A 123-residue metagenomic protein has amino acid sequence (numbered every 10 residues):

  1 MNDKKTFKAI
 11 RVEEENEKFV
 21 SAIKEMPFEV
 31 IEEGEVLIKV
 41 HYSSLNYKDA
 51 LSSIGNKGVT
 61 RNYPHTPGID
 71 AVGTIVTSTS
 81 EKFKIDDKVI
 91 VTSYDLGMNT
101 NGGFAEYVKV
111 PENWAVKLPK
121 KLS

Functional and structural regions predicted by a protein language model:
D3-I10, V36: Short structural boundary motif marking the start of a folded domain
K5, A22-K24, A71: Short beta-strand or tight-loop elements that sit immediately N-terminal to catalytic metal-binding acidic residues
E17-I23, N56-K57: Short gly/ser/thr-rich secondary-structure transition/capping motifs
P27-L45, N56-L96, G102, W114 (+1 more regions): Glycine-rich beta-strand-centered segment in the early N-terminal region that forms part of a ligand/cofactor-binding
K48-S53: Cytochrome P450 core scaffold surrounding the K-helix E-X-X-R motif and the conserved "meander" helix-loop region
Y107-N113: A short glycine-rich beta-alpha junction/loop motif
L122-S123: Short pre-catalytic strand/loop immediately N-terminal to key active-site residues, enriched for Gly-Thr
